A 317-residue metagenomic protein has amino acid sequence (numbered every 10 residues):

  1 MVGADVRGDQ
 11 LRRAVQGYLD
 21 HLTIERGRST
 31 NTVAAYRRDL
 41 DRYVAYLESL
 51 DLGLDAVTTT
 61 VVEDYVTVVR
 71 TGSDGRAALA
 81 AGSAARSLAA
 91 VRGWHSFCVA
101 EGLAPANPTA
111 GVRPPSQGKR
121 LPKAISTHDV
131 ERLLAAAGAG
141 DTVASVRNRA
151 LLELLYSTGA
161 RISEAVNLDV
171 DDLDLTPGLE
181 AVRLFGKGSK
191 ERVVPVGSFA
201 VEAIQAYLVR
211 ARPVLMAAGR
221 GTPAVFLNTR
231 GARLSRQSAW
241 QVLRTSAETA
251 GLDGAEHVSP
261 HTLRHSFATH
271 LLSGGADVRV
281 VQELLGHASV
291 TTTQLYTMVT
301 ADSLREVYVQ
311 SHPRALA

Functional and structural regions predicted by a protein language model:
M1-A317: Conserved catalytic core of the tyrosine transesterase superfamily
